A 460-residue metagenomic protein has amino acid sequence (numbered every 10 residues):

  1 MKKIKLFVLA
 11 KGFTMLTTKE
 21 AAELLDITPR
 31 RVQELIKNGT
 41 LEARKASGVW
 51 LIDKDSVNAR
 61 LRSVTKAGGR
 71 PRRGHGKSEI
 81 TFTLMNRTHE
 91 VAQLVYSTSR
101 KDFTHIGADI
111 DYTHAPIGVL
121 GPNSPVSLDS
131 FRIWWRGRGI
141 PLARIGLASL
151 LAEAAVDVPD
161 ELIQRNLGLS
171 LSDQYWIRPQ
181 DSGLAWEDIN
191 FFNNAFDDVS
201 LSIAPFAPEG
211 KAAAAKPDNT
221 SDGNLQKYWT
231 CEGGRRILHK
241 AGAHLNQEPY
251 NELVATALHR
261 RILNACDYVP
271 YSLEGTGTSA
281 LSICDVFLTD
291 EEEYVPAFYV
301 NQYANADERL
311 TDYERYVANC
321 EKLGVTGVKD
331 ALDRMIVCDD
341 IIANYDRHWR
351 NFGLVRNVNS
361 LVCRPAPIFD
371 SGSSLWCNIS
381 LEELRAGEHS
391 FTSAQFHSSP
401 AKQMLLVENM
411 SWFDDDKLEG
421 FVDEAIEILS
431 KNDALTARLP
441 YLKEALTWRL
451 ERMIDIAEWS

Functional and structural regions predicted by a protein language model:
I4-A10, K54-S78: A short, Lys/Arg-enriched interface patch at domain edges and termini
L6-R31: Polyanion-binding surface elements
F13-T14, V49, N344: Helix-turn-helix/winged-helix DNA-binding modules
K19, L41-K66: Short helix-start
D26, Q33-N38, R62: Residue-level detection of the helix-turn-helix DNA-binding "recognition helix"
R70-V337, I341-A343, L354-S460: Phosphate/dinucleotide-binding and metal-coordinating scaffold of catalytic cores in nucleotide-dependent enzymes
H348, G353: Canonical protein kinase catalytic loop motif
